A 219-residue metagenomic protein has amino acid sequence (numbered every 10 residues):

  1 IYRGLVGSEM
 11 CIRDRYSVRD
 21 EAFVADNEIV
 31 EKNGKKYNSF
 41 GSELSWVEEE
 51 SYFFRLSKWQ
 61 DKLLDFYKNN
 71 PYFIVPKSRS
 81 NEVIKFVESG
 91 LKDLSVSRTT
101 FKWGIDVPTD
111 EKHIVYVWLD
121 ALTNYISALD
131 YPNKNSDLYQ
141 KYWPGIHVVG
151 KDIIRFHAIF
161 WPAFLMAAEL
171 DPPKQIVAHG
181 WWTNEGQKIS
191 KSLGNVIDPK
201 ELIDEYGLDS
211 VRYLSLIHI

Functional and structural regions predicted by a protein language model:
I1-G7, I12, I217-H218: Single conserved hydrophobic/aromatic residue that forms the stacking wall/gate of nucleotide- or nucleobase-binding
S8-E9, R13-V30: Cys/His-rich Zn2+-binding cysteine-cluster or related metal-binding knuckle/ribbon modules and their
Y16-V18, K36-I217: Structured secondary-structure scaffolds
